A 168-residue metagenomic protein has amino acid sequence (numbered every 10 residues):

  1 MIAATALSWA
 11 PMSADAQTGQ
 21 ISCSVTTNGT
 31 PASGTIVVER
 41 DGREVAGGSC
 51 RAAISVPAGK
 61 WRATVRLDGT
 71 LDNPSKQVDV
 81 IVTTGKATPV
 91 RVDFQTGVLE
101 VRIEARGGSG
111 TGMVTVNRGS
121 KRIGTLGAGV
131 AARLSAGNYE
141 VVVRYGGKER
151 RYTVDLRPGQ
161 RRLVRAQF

Functional and structural regions predicted by a protein language model:
M1-S8: Bacterial N-terminal signal peptides
M12-F168: Short loop/turn and low-complexity linker motifs enriched in small/turn-promoting residues
